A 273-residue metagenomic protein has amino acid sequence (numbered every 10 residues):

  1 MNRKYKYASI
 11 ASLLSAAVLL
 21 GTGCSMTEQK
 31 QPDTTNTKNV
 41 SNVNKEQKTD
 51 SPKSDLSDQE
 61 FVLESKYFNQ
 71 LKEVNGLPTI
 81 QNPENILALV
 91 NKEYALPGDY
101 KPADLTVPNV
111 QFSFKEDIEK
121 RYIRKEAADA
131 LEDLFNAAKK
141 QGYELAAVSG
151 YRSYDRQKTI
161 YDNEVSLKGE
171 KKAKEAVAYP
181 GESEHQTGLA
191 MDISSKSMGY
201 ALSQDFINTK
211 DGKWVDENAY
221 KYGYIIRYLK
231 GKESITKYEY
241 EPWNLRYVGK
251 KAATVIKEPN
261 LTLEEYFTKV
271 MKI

Functional and structural regions predicted by a protein language model:
M1-T22: Sec-dependent bacterial lipoprotein signal peptides
N2-K4, C24-S149, Y154-I273: Extracytoplasmic cell-surface/polysaccharide-interacting catalytic and binding patches
